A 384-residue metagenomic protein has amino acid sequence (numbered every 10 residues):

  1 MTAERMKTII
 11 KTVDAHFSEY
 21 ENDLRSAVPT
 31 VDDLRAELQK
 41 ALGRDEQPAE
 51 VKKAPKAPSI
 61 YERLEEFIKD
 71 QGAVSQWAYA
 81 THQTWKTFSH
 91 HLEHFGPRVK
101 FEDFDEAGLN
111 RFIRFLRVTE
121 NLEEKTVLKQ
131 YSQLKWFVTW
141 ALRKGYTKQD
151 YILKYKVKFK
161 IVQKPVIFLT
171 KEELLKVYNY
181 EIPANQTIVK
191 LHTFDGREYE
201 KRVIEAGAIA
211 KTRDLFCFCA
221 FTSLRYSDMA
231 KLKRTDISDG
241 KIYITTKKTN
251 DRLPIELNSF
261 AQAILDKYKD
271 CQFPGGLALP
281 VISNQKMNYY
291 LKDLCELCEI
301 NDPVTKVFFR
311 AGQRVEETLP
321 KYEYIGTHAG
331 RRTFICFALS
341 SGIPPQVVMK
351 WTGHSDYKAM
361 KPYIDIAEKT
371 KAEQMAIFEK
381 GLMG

Functional and structural regions predicted by a protein language model:
M1-S59, A73-S75: N-terminal helical hairpins
H91-H94, E102-F104, T119-L153, I188-L191 (+1 more regions): N-terminal DNA-binding recognition helix of tyrosine site-specific recombinases/integrases
E124, L128, T147, I152-Y226 (+1 more regions): Basic, Lys/Arg- and aromatic-enriched nucleic-acid-binding interface segment
V177-Y180, E256-A263, K267-K269, P362-G384: DNA/chromatin major-groove-contacting recognition/catalytic segments
A184, T193, C271, I300-V304 (+1 more regions): C-terminal secondary-structure termini that scaffold catalytic or DNA-interacting sites
I188, R197-A206, Q272-L277, K292-K350: Short, basic (Lys/Arg/His-rich) helix/loop patches that form interaction surfaces in the mid-to-C-terminal regions
T222, K231-K267: Conserved tyrosine-mediated DNA breakage-rejoining catalytic core shared by Y-recombinases
T246-N250, N284-M287, T352-I377: Catalytic-site neighborhood detector that most strongly recognizes the C-terminal catalytic loop/helix of tyrosine
